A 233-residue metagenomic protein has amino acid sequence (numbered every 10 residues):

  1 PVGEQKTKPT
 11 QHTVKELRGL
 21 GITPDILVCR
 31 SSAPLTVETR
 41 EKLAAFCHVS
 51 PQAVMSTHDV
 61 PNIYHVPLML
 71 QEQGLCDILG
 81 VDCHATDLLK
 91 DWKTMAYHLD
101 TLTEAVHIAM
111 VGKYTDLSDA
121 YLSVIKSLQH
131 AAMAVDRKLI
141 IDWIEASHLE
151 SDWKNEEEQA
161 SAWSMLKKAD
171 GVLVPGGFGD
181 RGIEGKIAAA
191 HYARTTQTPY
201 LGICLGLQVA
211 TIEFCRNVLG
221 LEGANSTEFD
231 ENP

Functional and structural regions predicted by a protein language model:
P1-P233: N-terminal beta1-alpha1 cap of cysteine-dependent amidohydrolase-like domains
